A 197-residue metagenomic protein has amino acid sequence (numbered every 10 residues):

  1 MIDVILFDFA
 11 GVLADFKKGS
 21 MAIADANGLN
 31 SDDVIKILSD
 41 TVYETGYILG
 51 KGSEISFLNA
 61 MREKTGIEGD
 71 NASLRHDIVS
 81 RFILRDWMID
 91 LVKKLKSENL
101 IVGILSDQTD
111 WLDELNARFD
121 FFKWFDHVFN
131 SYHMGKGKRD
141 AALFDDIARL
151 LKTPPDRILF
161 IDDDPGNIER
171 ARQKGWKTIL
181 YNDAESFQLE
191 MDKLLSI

Functional and structural regions predicted by a protein language model:
M1-D40, I67, Q173, D183: Active-site neighborhood of HAD-like aspartate-dependent phosphohydrolases
D8-G11, G50, I104, V128 (+1 more regions): Generic structural signal for small/hydrophobic residues in well-ordered secondary structure, especially within
V12-L13, G19, Q108-W111, M134-G135 (+1 more regions): Short, solvent-exposed loop/turn segments at secondary-structure junctions
T45-L74: A metal-dependent, Asp-based hydrolase signature
I55, S73-G103, A141: Short, acidic loop-to-helix structural element flanking the phosphoryl-transfer center in phosphate-processing enzymes
I89-S97, A148, I168, R172: Surface-exposed amphipathic alpha-helices with a cationic face
D110-L159: Substrate-recognition "cap/lid" segment bordering the active-site pocket of phosphatases
D156-D192: Acidic, Mg2+-coordinating phosphoryl-transfer loop and its flanking beta/alpha structural elements, shared across
